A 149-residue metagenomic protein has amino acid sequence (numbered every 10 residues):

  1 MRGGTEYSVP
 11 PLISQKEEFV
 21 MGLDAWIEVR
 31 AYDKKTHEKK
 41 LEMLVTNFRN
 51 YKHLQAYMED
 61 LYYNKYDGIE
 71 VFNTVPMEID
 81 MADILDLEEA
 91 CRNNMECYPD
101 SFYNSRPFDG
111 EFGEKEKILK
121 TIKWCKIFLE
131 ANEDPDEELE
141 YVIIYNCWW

Functional and structural regions predicted by a protein language model:
M1-L12: Positively charged N-terminal leader segments that act as targeting/secretion signals
L12-V142, N146-W149: Acidic (Asp/Glu-rich) sequence patches and key acidic residues that form negatively charged surfaces used
